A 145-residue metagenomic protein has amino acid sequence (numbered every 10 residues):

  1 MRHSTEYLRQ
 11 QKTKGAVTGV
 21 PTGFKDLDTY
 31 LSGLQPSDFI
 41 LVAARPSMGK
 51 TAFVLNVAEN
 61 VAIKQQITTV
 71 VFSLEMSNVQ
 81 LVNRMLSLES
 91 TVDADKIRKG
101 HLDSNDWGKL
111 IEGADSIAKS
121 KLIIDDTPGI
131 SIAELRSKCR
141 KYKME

Functional and structural regions predicted by a protein language model:
M1-D38: Pre-Walker A segment
T29, N60, Q66-E145: Cytosolic-facing regulatory segments adjacent to core modules
P36-S37, Q65-I67: Short coil/turn connectors at secondary-structure junctions
I40-L41, V70: Short hydrophobic/aromatic beta-strand immediately N-terminal to the Walker A/P-loop
A44: The Walker A (P-loop) glycine that initiates the GxxxxGKT/S ATP-binding motif of P-loop NTPases
S47: Walker A (P-loop) phosphate-binding loop of P-loop NTPases
K50: Conserved lysine of the Walker
